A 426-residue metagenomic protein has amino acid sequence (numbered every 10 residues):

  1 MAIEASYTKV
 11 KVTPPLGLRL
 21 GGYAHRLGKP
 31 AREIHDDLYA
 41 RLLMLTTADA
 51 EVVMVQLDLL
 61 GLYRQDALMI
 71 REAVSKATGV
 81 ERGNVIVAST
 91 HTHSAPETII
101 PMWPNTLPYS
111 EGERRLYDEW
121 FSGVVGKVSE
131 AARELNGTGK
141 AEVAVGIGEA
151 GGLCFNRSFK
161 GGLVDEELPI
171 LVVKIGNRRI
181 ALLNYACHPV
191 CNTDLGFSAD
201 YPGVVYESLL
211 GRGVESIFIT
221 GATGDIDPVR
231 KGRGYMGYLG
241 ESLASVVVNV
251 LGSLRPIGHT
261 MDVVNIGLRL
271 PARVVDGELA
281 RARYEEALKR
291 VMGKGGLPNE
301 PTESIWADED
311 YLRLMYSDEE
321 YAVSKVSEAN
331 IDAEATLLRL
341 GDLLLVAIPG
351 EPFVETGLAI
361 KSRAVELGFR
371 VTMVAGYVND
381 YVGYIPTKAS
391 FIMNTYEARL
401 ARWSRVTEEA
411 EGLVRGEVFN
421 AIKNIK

Functional and structural regions predicted by a protein language model:
M1-A88, T92-E241, L251, H259-K426: Conserved beta-alpha junction segments in alpha/beta enzyme cores
